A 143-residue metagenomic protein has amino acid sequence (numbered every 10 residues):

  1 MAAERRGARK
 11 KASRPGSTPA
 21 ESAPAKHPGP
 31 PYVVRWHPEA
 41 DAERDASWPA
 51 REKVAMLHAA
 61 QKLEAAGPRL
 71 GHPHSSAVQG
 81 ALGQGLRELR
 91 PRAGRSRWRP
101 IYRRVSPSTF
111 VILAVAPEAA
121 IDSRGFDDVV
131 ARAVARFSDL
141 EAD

Functional and structural regions predicted by a protein language model:
M1-R97, V105-F110, P117-D143: Basic, Lys/Arg-enriched alpha-helical interface segments
